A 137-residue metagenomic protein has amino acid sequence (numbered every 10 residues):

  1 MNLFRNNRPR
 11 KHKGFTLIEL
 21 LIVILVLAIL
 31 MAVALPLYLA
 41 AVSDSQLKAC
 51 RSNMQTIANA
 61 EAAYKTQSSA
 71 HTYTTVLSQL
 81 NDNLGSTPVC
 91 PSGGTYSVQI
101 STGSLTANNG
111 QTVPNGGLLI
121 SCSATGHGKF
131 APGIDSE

Functional and structural regions predicted by a protein language model:
M1-F15: N-terminal leader/signal peptides at the extreme start of proteins
K11-Y38: N-terminal single-pass transmembrane signal-anchor helix
K13, S52, T56, T66: Extended, polar beta-sheet/loop recognition surfaces of beta-rich domains that mediate binding to diverse ligands
I24, R51, A58: Conserved catalytic core of two-component sensor histidine kinases
L37-M54: Aliphatic-rich helix starts adjacent to a transmembrane/signal segment
Y38-S43, A124, I134-D135: Polar, low-complexity tracts enriched in small residues
N59-A62, T66-G126, D135-E137: Extracellular/periplasmic head regions of type IV pilus-like filament subunits
